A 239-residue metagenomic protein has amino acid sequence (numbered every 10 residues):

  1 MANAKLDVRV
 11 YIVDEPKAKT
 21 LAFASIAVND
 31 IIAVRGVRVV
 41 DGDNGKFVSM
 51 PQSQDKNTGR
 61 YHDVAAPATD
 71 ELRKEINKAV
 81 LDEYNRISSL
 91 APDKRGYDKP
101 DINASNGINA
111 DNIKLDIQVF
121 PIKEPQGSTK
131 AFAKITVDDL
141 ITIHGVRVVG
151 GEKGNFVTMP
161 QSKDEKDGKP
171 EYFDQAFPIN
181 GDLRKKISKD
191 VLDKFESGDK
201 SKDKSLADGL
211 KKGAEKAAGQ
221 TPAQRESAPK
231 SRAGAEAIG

Functional and structural regions predicted by a protein language model:
A2-Q54, D82, S105-I108, I113-D164 (+3 more regions): Basic nucleic-acid-binding interfaces
Y11, A18, G59, S105-G107 (+4 more regions): A generic signature of intrinsically disordered, low-complexity regions enriched in glycine/proline and charged/polar
N57-D101, K169-K204: Acidic, low-complexity intrinsically disordered segments
G96, N103-A110, A217: Conserved GHKL (Bergerat-fold) ATPase module
I102, L206-G239: Non-Sec secretion/translocation targeting segments of pathogen effectors
